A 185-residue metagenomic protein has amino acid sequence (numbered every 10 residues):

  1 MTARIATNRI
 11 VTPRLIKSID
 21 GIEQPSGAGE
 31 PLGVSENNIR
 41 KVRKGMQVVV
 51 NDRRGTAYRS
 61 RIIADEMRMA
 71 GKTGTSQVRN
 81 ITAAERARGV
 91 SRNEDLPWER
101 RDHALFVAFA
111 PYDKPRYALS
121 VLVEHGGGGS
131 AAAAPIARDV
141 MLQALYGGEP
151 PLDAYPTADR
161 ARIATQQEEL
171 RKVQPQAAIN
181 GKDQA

Functional and structural regions predicted by a protein language model:
T2-P31, N37, M46, V50-P151: Active-site beta-strand/loop architecture of penicillin-binding DD-peptidases
L145-A185: Gram-negative outer-membrane assembly/targeting C-terminal domains
